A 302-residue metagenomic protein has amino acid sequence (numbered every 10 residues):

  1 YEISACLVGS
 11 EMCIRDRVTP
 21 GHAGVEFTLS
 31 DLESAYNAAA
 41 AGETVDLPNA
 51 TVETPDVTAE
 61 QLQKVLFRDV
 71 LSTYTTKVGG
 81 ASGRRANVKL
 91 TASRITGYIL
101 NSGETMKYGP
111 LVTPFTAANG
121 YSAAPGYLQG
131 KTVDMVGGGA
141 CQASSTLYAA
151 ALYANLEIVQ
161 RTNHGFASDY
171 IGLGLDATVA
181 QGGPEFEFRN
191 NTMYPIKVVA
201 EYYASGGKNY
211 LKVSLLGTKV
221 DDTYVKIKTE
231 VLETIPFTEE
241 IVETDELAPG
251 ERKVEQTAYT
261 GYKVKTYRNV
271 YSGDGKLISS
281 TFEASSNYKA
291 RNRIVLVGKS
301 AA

Functional and structural regions predicted by a protein language model:
Y1-E11: Positively charged, low-complexity/disordered segments
S10, R15-A302: Well-ordered beta-sheet/strand-loop patches within structured domains
